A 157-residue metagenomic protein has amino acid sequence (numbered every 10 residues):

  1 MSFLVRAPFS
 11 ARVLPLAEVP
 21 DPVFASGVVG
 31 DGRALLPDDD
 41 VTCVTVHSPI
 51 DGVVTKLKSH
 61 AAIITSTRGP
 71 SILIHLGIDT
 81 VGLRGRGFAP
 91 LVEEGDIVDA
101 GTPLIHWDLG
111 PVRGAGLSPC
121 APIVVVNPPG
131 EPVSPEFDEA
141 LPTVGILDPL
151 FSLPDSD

Functional and structural regions predicted by a protein language model:
M1-D157: Contiguous, well-folded functional domains in the mature portion of proteins
